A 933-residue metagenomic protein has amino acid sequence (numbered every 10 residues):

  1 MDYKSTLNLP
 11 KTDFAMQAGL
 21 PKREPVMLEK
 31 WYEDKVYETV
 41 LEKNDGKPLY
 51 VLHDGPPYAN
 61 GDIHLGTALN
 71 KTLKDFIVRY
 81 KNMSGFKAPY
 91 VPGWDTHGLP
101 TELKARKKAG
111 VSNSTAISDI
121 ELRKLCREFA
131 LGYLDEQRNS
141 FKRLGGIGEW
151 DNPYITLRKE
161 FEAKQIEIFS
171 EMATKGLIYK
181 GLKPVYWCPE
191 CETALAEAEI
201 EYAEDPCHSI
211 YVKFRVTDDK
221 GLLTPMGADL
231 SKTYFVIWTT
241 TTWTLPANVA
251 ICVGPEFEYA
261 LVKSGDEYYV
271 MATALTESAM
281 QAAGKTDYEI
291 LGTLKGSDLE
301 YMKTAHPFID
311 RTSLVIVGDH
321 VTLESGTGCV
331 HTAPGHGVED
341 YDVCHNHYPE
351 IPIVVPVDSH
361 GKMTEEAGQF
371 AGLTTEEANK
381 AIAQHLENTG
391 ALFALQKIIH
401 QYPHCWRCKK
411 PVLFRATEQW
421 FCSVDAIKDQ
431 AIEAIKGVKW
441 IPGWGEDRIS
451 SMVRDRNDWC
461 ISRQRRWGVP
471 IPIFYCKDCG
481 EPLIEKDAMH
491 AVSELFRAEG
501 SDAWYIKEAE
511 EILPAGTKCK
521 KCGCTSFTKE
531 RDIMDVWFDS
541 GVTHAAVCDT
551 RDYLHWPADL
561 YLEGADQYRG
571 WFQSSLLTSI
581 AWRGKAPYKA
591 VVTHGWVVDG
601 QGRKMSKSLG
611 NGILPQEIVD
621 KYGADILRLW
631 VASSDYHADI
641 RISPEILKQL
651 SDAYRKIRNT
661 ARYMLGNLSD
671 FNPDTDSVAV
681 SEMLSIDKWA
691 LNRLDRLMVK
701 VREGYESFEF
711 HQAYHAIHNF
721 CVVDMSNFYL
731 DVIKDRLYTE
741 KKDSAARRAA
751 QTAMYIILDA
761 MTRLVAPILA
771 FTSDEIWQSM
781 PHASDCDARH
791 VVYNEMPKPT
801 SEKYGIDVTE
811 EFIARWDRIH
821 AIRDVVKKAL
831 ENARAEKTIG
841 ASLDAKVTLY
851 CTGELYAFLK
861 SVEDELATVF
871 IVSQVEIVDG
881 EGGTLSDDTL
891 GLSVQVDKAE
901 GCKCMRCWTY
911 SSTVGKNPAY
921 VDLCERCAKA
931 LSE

Functional and structural regions predicted by a protein language model:
D2-D13, Q17-L20, V26, K30-D34 (+15 more regions): Residue patterns forming the tRNA-binding/recognition surfaces of aminoacyl-tRNA synthetases and related DALR
E42-K104, I237-L245, V315-V343, H347 (+3 more regions): N-terminal catalytic cores of NTP/NDP-binding nucleotidyl/phosphoryl-transfer enzymes
N44, P48-D54, L65-L69, L73 (+18 more regions): Secondary-structure capping and boundary motifs in well-ordered enzyme cores
D95, V185, P189, A196-A203 (+7 more regions): Acidic, turn-prone loop/beta-hairpin segments
C188, C405, C476, C519-C522 (+2 more regions): Short cysteine-rich clusters marking metal-coordination/redox-active sites
E192, Q464, G480, G523 (+2 more regions): Cys/His-coordinated zinc-binding microdomains
D218, H347-H360, R465-W467, K486-D639: Alpha-helical recognition segments enriched in aromatics with Gly/Pro capping that present substrate-recognition
A250, F257-C329, V338-D342: Protease-associated
